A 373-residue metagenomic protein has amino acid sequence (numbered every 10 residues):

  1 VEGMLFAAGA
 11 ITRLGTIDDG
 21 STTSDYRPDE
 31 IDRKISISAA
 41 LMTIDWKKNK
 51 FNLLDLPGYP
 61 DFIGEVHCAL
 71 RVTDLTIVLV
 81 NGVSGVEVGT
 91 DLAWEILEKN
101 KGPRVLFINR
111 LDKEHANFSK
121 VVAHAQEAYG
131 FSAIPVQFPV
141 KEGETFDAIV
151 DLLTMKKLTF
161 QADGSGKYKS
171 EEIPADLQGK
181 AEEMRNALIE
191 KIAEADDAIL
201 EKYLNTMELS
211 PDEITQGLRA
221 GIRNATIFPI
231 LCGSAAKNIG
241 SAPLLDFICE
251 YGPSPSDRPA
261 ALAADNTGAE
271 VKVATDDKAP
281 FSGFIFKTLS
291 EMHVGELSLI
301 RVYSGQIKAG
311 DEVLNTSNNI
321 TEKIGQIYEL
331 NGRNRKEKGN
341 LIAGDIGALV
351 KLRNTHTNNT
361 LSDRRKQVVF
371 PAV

Functional and structural regions predicted by a protein language model:
V1-V373: Structural and coupling elements of P-loop NTPases
